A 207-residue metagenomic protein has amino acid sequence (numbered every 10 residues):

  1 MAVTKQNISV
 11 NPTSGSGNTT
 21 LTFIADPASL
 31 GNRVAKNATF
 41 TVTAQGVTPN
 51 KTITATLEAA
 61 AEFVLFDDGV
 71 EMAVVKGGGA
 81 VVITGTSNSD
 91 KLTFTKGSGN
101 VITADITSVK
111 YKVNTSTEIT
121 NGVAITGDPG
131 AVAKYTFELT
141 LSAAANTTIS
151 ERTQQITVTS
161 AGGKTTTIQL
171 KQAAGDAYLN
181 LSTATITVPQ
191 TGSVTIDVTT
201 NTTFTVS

Functional and structural regions predicted by a protein language model:
M1, E62-V113, A177-S207: Solvent-exposed, low-complexity, repeat-rich "mucin-like" stalks and linkers
M1-I24, N88-T140, T202-S207: Surface-exposed binding patches on compact interaction domains or structured appendages
K5, N18, N37, N50-T52 (+7 more regions): Surface-exposed or flexible loop/turn and strand-edge residues in extracellular/cell-surface modules
G17, P27-A35, A131-A133, A144-E151: Surface-exposed, short loops/turns at beta-strand junctions within beta-sandwich domains
L21-F23, R33-G46, F137-L139, I149-G162: A short beta-strand micro-motif common to beta-rich folds, especially ectodomain repeats
A44-G46, T84-S89, A145-T147, S160-G162 (+1 more regions): Non-cytosolic beta-sheet module surface loops
P49-A61, K164-D176: C-terminal edge beta-strand
